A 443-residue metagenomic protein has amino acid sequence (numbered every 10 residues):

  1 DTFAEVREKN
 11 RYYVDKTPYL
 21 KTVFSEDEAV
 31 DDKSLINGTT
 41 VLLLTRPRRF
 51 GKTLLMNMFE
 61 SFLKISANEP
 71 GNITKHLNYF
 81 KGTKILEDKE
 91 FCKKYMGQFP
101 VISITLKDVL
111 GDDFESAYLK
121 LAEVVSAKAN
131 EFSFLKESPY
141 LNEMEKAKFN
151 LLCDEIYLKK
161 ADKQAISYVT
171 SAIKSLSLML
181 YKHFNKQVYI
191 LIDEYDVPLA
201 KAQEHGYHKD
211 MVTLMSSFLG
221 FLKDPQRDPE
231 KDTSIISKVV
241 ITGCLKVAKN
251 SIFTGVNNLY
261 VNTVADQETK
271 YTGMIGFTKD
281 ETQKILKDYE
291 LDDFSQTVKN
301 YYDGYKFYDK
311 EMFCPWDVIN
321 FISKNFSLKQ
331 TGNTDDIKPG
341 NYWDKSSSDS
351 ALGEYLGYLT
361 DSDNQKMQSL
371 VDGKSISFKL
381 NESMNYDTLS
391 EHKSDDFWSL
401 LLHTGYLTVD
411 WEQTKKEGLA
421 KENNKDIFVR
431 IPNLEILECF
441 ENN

Functional and structural regions predicted by a protein language model:
D1, R7, S103, V109-S116 (+2 more regions): Conserved P-loop NTPase mechanochemical-coupling segment
D1-E28: N-terminal pre-Walker A segment at the start of P-loop NTPase domains
D15, T45, L55, S61-L135: P-loop NTPase motor core
K52: Conserved lysine of the Walker
S103, Y189-D193, S217, I236-C244: Structural recognition of the conserved hydrophobic beta-strand(s) that form the central parallel beta-sheet of P-loop
A129, A172-H183, D210-S237: Substrate-engagement module of ASCE P-loop NTPases
A248-V256, N262-K324: Amphipathic alpha-helical segments of the small helical/lid subdomains adjacent to P-loop NTPase cores
L291-N443: C-terminal leucine-rich, beta-strand-based interaction scaffolds used for sensing/assembly
